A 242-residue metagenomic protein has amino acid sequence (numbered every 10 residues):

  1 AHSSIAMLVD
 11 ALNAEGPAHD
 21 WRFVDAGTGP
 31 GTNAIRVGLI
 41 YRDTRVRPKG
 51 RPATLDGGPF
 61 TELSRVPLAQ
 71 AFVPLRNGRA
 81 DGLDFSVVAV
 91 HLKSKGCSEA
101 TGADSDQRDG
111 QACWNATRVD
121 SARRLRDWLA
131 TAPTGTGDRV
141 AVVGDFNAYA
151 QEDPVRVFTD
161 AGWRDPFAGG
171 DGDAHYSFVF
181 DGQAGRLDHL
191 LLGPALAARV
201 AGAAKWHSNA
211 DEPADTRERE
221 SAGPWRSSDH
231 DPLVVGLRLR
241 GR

Functional and structural regions predicted by a protein language model:
A1-R242: Divalent cation-coordinating acidic motifs and surrounding scaffolds that mediate Ca2+/Mg2+/Mn2+/Zn2+-dependent binding
